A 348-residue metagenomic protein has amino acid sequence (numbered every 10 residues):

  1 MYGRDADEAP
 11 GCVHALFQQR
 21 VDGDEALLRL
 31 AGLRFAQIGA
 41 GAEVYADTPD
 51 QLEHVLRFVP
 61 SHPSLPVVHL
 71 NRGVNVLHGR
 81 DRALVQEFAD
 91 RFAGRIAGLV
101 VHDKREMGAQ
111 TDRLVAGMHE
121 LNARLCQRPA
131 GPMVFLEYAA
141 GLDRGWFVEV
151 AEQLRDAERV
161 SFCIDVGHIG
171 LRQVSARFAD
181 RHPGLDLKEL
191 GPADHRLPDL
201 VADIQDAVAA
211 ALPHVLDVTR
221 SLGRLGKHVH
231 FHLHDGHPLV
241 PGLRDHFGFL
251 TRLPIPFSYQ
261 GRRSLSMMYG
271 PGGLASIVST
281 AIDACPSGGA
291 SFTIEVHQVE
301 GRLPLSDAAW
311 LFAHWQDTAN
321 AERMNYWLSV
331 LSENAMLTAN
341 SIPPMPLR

Functional and structural regions predicted by a protein language model:
M1-A46: Boundary/entry segment of secreted carbohydrate-active catalytic domains
M1-C12, G32, P60, D81-A97 (+3 more regions): Histidine-acidic metal/acid-base catalytic patches
H14-G23, Y45-P49, H69-N75, K104-E106 (+4 more regions): Active-site beta-loop-alpha junctions enriched in small/polar residues
A36, R57-S64, A123-Q127, E149-R159: Short, surface-exposed basic-aromatic patches at helix termini and helix-loop junctions that form
A36-R113: Structural motif corresponding to the early beta-alpha repeats
P66, V134, F162-D165: Residue-level marker for buried hydrophobic side chains located in beta-strands that build the well-ordered beta-sheet
Q110-A139: Catalytic cores of phosphodiester-bond-cleaving enzymes
G131-R155: Basic- and aromatic-lined ligand-binding clefts that recognize polyanionic substrates
